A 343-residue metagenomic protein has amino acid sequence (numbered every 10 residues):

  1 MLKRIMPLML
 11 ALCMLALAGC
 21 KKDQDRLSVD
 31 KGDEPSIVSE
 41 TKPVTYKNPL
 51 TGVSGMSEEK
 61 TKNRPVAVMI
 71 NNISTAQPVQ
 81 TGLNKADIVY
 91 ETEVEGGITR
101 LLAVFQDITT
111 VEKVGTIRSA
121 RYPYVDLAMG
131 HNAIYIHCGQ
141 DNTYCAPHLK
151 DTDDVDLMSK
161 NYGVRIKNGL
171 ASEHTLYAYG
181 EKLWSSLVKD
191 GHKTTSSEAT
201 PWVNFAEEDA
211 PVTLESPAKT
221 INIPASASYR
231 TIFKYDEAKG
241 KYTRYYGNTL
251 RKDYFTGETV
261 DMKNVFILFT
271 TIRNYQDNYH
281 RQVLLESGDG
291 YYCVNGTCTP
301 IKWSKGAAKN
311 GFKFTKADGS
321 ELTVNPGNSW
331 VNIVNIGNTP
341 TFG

Functional and structural regions predicted by a protein language model:
K3-L10: Sec-dependent signal peptide recognition, specifically the positively charged N-region followed immediately by
A16-G19: C-terminal motif of bacterial Sec signal peptides marking the signal peptidase cleavage site
K22: Short, conserved catalytic or interaction motifs in soluble domains
L27-I88, E95-G343: A surface/extracellular/periplasmic glyco- and lipid-processing/surface-interacting theme
